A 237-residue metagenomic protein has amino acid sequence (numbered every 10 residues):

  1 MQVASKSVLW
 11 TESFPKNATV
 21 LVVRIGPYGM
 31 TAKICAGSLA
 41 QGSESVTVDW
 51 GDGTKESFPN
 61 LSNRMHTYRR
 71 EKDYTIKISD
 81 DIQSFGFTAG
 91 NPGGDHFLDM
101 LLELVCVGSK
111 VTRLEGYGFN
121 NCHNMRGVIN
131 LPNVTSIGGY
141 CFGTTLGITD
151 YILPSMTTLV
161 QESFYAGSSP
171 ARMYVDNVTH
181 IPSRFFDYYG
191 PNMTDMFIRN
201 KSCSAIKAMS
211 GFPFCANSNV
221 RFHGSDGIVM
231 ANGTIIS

Functional and structural regions predicted by a protein language model:
M1-A18, G233-S237: Enriched but not universal
I25-G37, V111: Short coil/turn motif common to extracellular beta-sandwich-like domains
L39-S45, I82: Short proline/glycine-enriched turn/loop motifs at strand-loop junctions of beta-rich domains
S45-G53, F222: Change to "...patches in solvent-exposed regions of secreted, membrane-anchored, or virion-exposed structural
P59-I76: Residue-level recognition of secondary-structure-to-loop junctions
T75-S79, F97-T112, H123-S136, L146-T158 (+3 more regions): Structural signature of tandem-repeat unit edges
D80-G90: Short acidic/polar inter-strand loop motif in beta-rich domains
E115-N120, G138-G143, V160-Y165, P182-D187 (+1 more regions): Consensus positions within tandem repeat domains that build extended binding/scaffold surfaces
